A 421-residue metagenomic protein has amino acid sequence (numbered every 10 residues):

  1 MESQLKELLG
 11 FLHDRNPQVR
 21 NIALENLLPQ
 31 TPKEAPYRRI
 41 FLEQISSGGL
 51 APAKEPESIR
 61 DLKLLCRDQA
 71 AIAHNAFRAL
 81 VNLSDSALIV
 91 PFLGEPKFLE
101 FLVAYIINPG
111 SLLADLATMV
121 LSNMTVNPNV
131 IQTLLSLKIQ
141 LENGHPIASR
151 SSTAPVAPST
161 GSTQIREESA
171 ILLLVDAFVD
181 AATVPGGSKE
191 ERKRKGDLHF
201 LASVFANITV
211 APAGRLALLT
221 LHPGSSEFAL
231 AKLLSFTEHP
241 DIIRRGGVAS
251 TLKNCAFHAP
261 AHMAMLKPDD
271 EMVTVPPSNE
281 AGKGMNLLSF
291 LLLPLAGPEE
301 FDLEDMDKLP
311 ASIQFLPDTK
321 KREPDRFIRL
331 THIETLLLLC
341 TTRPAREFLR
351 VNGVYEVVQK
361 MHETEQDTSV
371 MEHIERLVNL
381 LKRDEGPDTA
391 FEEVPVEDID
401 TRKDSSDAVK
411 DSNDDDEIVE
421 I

Functional and structural regions predicted by a protein language model:
M1-I59, L65, Q69-N75, V81-L99 (+8 more regions): Elongated alpha-helical scaffolds that mediate protein-protein interactions in large eukaryotic proteins, primarily
E7-L9, S58-K63, F101-V103, L173-F178 (+4 more regions): Buried hydrophobic core positions in alpha-solenoid tandem helical repeats
R15-N16, D68-A70, P109-G110, A182 (+4 more regions): Short inter-helical turns and helix N-cap capping residues of alpha-solenoid HEAT/ARM repeat scaffolds
E25-P29, R78-N82, M119-N123, D176 (+5 more regions): Residue-level signature of alpha-solenoid helical repeat scaffolds
R166-G196, P294-F327, L381: Acidic, Ser/Thr- and Gly/Pro-rich intrinsically disordered linkers and low-complexity segments that flank or connect
G214, T220-L221, K232, H239 (+2 more regions): Structured C-terminal portions of repeat-based eukaryotic scaffold domains
R346-A390: C-terminal interaction modules of eukaryotic adaptor/scaffold proteins
P387-I421: Acidic, serine/threonine-rich intrinsically disordered low-complexity regions
